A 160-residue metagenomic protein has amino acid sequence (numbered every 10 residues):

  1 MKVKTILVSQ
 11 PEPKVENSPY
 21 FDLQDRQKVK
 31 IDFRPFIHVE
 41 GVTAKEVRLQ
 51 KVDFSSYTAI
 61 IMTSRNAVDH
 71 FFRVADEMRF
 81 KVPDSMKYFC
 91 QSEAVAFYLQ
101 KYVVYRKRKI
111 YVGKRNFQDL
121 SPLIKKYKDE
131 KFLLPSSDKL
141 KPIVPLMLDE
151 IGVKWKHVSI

Functional and structural regions predicted by a protein language model:
M1-I160: Conserved beta-alpha
